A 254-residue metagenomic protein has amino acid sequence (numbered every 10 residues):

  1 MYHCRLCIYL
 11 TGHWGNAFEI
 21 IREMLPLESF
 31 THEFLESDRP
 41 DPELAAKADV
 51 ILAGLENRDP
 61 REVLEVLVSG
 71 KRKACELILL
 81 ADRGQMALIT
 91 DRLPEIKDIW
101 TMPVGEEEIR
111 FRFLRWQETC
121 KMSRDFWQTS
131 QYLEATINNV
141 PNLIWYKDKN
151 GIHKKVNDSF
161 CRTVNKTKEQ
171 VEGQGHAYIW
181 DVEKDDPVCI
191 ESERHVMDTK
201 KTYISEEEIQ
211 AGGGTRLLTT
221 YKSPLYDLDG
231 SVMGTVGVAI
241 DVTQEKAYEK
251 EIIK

Functional and structural regions predicted by a protein language model:
N16-I20, Q128-K149, R162, Y248-K254: PAS/LOV and related PAS-like sensory modules
W100, R112, S231-D241: PAS-family sensory domains
G105-F111, R115-T129, I240-I253: PAS-associated C-terminal cap
Y146-D148, K154, K222: Conserved beta-strand elements of PAS/PAC sensory domains
N150, K154-R162, Q174: PAS/LOV sensory domain surfaces, especially short acidic/polar patches at coil-to-helix junctions
Q170-K184: PAS-family sensory/regulatory domains
W180-G212: Terminal output helix/cap of sensory domains in signal transduction proteins
T220-S223, V238: PAS-family sensory domains
